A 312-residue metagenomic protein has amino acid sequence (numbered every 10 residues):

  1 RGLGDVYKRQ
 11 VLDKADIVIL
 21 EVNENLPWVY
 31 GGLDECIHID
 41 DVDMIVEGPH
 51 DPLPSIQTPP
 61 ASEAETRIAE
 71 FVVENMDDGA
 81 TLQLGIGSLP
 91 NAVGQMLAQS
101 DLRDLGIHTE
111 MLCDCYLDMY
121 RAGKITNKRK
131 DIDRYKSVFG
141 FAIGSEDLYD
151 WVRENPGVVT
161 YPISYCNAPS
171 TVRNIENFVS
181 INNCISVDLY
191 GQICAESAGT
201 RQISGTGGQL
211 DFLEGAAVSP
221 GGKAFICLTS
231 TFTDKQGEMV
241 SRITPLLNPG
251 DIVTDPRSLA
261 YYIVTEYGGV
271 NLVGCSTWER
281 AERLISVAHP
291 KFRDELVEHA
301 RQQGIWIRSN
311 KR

Functional and structural regions predicted by a protein language model:
G2-Y7: Short, small-residue-biased leader/transition segments that mark boundaries at the very start of proteins
K8-D16, S100-D118, A195-I226, P290-E295: Gly/Ser/Thr-rich active-site loops/lids in small-molecule metabolic enzymes that frequently grip phosphoryl groups
K8-V22, I37-G48, H108-E110, D114 (+4 more regions): Structural signature of FAD isoalloxazine-binding scaffolds in flavoprotein oxidoreductases
N25-T66: Small/polar-residue-rich loop-to-helix segments that shape phosphate-bearing ligand pockets
I56, P60-Y149: N-terminal active-site beta-alpha-beta segment that forms phosphate/nucleotide-binding and substrate-recognition loops
T109, A122, T126-Q202, G208: A glycine- and small/hydrophobic-rich beta-loop-beta segment that serves as a flexible "lid/hinge" or phosphate-binding
N177-V264, V270, E279: C-terminal catalytic subdomain
L259-R312: Extended hydrophobic packing segments that form well-structured cores
